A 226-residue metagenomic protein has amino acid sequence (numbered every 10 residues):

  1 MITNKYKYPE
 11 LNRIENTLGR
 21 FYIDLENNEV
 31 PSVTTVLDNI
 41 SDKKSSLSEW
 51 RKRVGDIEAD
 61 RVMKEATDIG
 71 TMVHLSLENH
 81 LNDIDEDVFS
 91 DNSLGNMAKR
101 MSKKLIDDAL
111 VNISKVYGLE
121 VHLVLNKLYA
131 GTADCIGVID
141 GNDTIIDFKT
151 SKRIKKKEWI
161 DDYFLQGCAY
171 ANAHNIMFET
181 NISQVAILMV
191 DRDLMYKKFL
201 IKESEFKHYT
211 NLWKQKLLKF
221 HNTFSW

Functional and structural regions predicted by a protein language model:
M1-A130, W226: Metal-dependent nuclease catalytic cores that hydrolyze phosphodiester bonds in DNA/RNA, characterized by
Y117-T223: Mg2+/Mn2+-dependent nuclease catalytic core
